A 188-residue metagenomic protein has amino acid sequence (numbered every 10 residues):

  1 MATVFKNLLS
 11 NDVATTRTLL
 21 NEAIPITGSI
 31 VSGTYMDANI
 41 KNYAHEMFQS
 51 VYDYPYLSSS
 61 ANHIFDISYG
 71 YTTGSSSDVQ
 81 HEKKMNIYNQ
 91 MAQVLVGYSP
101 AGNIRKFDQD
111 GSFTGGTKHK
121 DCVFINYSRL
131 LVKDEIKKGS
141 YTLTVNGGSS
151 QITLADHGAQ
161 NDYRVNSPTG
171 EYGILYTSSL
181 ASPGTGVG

Functional and structural regions predicted by a protein language model:
M1-G188: Long, position-biased, composition-driven segments near the start of the mature protein
